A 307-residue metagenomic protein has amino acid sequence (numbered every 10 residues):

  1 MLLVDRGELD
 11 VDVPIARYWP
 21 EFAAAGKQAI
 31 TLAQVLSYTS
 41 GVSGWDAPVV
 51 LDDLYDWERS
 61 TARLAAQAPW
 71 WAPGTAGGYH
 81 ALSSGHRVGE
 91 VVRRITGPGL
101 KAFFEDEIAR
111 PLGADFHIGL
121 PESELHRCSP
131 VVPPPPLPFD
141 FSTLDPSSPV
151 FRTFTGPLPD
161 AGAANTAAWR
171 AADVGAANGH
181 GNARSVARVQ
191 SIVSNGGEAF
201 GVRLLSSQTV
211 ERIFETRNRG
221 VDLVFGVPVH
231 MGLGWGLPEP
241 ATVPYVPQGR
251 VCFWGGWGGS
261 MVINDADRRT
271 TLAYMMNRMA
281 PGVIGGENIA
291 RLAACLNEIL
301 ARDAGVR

Functional and structural regions predicted by a protein language model:
M1-L82, E90, P159-A163: Active-site-proximal loop and beta-strand segments within enzyme catalytic domains
A29-L32, A81-G85, A167, A183-A187: Short alpha-helical patches at coil-to-helix transitions and adjacent helical residues in well-structured domains
R59, R87, F104: Short Gly/charged-rich anion-binding patches and loops
A76, R93-P111, D115, G119-R307: Catalytic loop of the DD-peptidase/beta-lactamase superfamily, centered on the K-T-G motif and neighboring
R87-V88, A172: Short hydrophobic "helix-edge" motifs at membrane interfaces and signal-peptide entry regions
